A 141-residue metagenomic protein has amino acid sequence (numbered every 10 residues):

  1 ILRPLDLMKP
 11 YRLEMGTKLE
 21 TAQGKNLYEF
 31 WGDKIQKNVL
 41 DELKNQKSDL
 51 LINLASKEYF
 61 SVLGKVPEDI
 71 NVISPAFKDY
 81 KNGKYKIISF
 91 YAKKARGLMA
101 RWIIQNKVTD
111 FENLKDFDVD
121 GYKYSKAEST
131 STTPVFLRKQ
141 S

Functional and structural regions predicted by a protein language model:
I1-S129, V135, K139-S141: Internal, well-folded beta-alpha domain core
